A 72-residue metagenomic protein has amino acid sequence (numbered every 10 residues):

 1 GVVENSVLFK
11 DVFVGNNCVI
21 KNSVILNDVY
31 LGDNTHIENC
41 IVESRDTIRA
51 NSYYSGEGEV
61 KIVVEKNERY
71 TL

Functional and structural regions predicted by a protein language model:
G1-L72: Left-handed beta-helix
